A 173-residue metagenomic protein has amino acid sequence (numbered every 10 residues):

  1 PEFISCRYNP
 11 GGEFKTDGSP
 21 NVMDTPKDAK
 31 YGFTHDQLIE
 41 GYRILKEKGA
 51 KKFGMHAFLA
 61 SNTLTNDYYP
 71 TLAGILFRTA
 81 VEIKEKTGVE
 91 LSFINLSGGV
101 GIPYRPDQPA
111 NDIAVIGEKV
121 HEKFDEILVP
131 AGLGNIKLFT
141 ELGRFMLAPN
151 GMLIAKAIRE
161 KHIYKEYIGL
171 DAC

Functional and structural regions predicted by a protein language model:
P1-I102, P106: Conserved alpha/beta-domain cores
S61-C173: C-terminal active-site-proximal or functional interface alpha/beta core segments in diverse enzymes
